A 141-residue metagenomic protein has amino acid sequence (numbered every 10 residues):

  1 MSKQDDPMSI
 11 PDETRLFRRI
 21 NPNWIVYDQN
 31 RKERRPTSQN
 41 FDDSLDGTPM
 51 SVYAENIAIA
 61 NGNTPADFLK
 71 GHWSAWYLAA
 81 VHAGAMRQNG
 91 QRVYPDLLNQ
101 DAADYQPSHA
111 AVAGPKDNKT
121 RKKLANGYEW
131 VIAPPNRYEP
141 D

Functional and structural regions predicted by a protein language model:
M1-L16, V26, R34-R35, Q39-S51 (+1 more regions): Conserved NAD+-utilizing ADP-ribose enzyme module
R18-P22: Amphipathic, membrane-active segments
